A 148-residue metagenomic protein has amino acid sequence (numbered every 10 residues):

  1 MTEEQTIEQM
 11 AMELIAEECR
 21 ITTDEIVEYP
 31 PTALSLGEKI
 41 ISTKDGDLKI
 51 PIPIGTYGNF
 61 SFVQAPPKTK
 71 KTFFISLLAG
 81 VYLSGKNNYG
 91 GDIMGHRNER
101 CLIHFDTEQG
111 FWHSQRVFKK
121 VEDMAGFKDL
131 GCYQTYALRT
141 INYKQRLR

Functional and structural regions predicted by a protein language model:
Q9-I50: N-terminal pre-Walker A segment at the start of P-loop NTPase domains
P51-G58, I93-R97: Phosphate-binding P-loop
S61-Q64, I103: Short hydrophobic/aromatic beta-strand immediately N-terminal to the Walker A/P-loop
P67: The conserved Walker
K70-K71: Conserved glycine(s) of the Walker
F74-L78: Hydrophobic positions on the alpha1 helix immediately C-terminal to the Walker A/P-loop
V81-E99: Post-Walker A helix-loop "phosphate-sensing" segment adjacent to the P-loop in P-loop NTPases
H96-R148: Conserved inter-motif catalytic segment of the P-loop NTP-binding fold
